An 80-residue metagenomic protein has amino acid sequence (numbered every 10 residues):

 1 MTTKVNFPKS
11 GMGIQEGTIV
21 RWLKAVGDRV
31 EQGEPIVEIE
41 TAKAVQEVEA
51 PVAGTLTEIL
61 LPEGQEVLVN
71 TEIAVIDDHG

Functional and structural regions predicted by a protein language model:
M1-G80: Mobile cofactor-carrier "swinging-arm" domains
